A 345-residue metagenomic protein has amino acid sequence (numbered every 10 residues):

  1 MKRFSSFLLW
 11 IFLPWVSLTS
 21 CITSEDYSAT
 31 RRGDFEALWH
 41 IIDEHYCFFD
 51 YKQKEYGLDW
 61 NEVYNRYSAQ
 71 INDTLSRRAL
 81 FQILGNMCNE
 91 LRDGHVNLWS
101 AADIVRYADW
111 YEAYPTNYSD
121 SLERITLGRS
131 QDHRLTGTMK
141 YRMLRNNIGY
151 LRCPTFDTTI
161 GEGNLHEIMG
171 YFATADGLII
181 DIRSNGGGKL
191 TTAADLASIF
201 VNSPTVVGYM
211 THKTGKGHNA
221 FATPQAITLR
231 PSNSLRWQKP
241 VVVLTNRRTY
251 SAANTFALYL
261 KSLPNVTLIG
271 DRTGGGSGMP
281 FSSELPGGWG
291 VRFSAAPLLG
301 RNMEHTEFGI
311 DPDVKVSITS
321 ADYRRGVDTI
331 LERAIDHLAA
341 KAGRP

Functional and structural regions predicted by a protein language model:
M1-T19: Sec-dependent bacterial lipoprotein signal peptides
S5-S6, T136-G137, G278: Short beta-strand-initiation
W15, F172-T174, L235: Alpha-helix termination/capping residues and helix-transition junctions
S20-H212, G217-A226, P240, S282-E284 (+2 more regions): Flexible, low-complexity junctional segments that flank or bridge functional domains
L38, L151, I179-R183, L260 (+3 more regions): Conserved PDZ fold ligand-binding element
G163-H166, T329-R333: Short, contiguous clusters of charged residues that form electrostatic/catalytic patches at enzyme active sites, used
T191-G326, E332: Conserved acidic, small-residue-rich alpha-beta core segments centered on
R333-K341: C-terminal alpha-helix
